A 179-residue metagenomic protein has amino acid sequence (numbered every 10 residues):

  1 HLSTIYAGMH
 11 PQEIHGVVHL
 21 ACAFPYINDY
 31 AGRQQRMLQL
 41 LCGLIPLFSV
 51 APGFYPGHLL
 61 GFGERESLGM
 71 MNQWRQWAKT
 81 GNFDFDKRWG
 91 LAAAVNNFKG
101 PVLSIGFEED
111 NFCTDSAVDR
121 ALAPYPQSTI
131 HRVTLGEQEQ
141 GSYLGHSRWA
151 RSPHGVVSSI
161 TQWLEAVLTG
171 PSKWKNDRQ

Functional and structural regions predicted by a protein language model:
H1-L2, G106-E108: Catalytic nucleophile loop
H1-N82: Alpha/beta-hydrolase-fold enzymes
P56-F62, L91, G145-R151: Active-site rim elements
W77-A94: Active-site nucleophile elbow and catalytic-triad environment of alpha/beta-hydrolase enzymes
F98, S104-G106: Short beta-strand/loop motif that positions the catalytic acidic residue of the alpha/beta-hydrolase fold
E109-C113: Acidic catalytic loop of the alpha/beta-hydrolase fold
T114-P124: Short alpha-helix in the alpha/beta-hydrolase fold that links the catalytic acid
H131-Q179: Catalytic active-site module of serine/aspartate enzymes centered on a nucleophile-bearing elbow/loop
